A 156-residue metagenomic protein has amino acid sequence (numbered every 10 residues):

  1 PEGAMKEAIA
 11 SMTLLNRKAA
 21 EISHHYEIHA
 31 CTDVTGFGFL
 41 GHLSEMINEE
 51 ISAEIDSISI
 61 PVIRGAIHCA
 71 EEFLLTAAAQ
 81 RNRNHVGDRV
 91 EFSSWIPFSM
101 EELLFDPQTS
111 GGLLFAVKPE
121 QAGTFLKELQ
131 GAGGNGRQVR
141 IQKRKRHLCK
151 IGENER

Functional and structural regions predicted by a protein language model:
P1-R156: Helix-biased detector of long, well-ordered alpha-helical tracts
